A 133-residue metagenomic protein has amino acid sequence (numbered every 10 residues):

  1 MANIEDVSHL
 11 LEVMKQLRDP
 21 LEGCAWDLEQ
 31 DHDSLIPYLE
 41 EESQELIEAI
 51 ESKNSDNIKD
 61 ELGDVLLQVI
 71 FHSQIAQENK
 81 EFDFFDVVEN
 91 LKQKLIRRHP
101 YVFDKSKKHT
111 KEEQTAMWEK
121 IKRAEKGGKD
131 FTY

Functional and structural regions predicted by a protein language model:
M1-E61, L67-Y133: Flexible "arm" and connector segments at domain edges
